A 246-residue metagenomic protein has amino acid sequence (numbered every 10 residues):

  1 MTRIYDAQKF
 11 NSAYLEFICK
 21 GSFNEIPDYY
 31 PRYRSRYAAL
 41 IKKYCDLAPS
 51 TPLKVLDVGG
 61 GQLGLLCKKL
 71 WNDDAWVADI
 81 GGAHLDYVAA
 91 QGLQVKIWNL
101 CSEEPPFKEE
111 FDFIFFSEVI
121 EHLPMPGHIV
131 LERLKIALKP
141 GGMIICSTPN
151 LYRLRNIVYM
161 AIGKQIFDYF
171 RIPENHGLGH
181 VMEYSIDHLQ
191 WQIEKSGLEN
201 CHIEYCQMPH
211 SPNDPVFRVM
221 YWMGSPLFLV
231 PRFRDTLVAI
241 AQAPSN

Functional and structural regions predicted by a protein language model:
M1-S117, G127-E132, M182-D187, E204-I240 (+1 more regions): Conserved N-terminal segment of class I S-adenosyl-L-methionine
Y29, F167-H188: Acceptor-substrate binding/catalytic loop of class I
H122-L123: A short His-aromatic
H128-M143: A short glycine-rich, Lys/Arg-flanked "PGG" loop and its adjoining helix->strand segment in the class I
I145-D168: Conserved class I S-adenosyl-L-methionine
I166-H176, F228-L237: Low-complexity, charge- and small-residue-enriched intrinsically disordered regions
I186-E204: A SAM-dependent methyltransferase catalytic signature shared across enzymes that methylate proteins
